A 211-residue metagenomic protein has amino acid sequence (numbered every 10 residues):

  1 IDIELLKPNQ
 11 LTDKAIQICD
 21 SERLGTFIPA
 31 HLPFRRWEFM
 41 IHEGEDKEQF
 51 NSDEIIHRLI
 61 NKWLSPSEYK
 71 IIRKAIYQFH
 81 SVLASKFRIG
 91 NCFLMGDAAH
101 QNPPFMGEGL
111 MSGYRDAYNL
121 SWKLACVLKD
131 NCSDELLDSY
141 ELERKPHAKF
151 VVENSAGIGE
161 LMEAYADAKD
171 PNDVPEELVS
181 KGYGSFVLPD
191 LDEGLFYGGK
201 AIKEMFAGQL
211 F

Functional and structural regions predicted by a protein language model:
I1-F79: Conserved FAD-binding catalytic core of PHBH/FMO-like flavoproteins
L6, I18-S21, A30-H31, D53 (+11 more regions): Surface-exposed loop/turn and secondary-structure junction residues enriched for glycine/proline
K7, K14, K47, K62 (+10 more regions): Context-gated lysine
I18, H100-N102, M106, P175 (+1 more regions): Exposed boundary/loop context
S21-G25, F39-I41, Q49-F50, R58-K62 (+5 more regions): Short, surface-exposed linear patches
P29-F34, E68-K70, P103, L124-A125 (+2 more regions): Short C-terminal domain-edge/linker segments immediately following a structured domain
R58, C126-F211: Helical substrate-recognition/capping region of FAD-dependent monooxygenase/halogenase enzymes
I71, Y77-G157: Conserved mid-domain beta->alpha element of the FAD-binding
